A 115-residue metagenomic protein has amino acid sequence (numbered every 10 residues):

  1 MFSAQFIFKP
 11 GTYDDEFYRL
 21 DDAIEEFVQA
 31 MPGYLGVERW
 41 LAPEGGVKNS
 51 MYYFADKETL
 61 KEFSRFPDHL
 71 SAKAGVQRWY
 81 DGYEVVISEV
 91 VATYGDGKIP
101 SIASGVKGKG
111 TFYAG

Functional and structural regions predicted by a protein language model:
M1-K48, E58-R65, D81-G115: Short S/T/G/P-rich N-terminal loop/turn motif that feeds into the first structured element of a domain
A72: A short beta-strand-loop micro-motif that forms or neighbors metal/cofactor- and ligand-binding patches at active-site
G75-W79: Arginine/glycine-rich "motif VI" loop of SF2 helicases in the C-terminal RecA-like domain
